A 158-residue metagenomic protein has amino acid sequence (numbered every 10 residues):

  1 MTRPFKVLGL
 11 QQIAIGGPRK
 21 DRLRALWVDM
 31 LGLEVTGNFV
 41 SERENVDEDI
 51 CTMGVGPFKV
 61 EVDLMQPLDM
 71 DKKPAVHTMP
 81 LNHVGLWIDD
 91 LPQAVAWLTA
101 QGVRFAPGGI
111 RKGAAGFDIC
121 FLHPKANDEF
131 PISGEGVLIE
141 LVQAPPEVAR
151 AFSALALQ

Functional and structural regions predicted by a protein language model:
M1-K6, N38, I50, V95-Q158: Vicinal oxygen chelate
G9-P18, D49-G54, K72-L98: Vicinal oxygen chelate
L10, T36, P67-N82, G108 (+2 more regions): A cross-kingdom feature marking solvent-exposed beta-strand/loop segments within repeated, beta-rich binding/scaffold
L10, W27, C51, K59-M65 (+3 more regions): Short, structured motif recognition centered on aromatic/hydrophobic residues
R22, L33-E42: N-terminal first-folded block
L23-V28, L98: Conserved active-site tyrosine of GNAT-family acetyltransferases
E34, F58-V60, K72-K73, F130 (+1 more regions): Short loop/beta submotifs within extracellular cysteine-rich repeat domains
S41-F58, A126: C-terminal "cap" of GNAT-fold acetyltransferases
